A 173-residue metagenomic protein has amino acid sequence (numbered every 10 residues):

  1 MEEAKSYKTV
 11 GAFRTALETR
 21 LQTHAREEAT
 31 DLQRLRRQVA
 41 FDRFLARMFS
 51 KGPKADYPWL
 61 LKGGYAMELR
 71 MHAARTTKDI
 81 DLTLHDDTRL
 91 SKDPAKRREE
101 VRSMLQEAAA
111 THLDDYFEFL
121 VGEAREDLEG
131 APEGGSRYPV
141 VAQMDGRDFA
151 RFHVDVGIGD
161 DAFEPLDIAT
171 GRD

Functional and structural regions predicted by a protein language model:
M1-D173: Compositionally biased terminal segments of proteins
